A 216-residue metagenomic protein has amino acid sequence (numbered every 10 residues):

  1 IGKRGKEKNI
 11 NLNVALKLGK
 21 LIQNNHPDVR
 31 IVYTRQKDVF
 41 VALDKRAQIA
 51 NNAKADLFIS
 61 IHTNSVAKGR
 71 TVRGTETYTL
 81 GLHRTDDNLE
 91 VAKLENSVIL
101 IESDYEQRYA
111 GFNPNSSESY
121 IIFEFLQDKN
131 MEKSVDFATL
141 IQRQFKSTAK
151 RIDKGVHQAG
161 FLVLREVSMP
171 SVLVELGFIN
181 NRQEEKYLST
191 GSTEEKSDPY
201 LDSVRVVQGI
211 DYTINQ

Functional and structural regions predicted by a protein language model:
I1-F112, Q127-M131, V135-T139, K186 (+1 more regions): Catalytic-core regions of hydrolytic enzymes
R4-G5, N113, E118-Q216: Active-site-adjacent mobile loop/cap segments within catalytic or ligand-binding domains
